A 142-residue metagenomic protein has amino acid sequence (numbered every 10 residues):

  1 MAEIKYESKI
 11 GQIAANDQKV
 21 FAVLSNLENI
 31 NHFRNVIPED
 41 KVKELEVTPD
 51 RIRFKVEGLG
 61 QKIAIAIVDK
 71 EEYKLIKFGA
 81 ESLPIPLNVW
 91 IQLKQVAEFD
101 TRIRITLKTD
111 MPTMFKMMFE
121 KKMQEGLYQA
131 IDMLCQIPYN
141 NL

Functional and structural regions predicted by a protein language model:
M1-E46: Hydrophobic ligand-binding cavity/cleft-lining segments
M1-Q12, V96, D100-R102, Q136 (+1 more regions): Hydrophobic-ligand-binding modules of eukaryotic lipid transfer/binding families
A2-Y6, I10, V56-E57, P84-V89 (+1 more regions): Soluble, non-transmembrane catalytic domains of enzymes that act on hydrophobic metabolites at membranes
I4-I10, R51, K62, L75 (+2 more regions): Intrinsic-disorder/low-complexity, polar/charged segments enriched in Ser/Thr/Lys/Arg/Asp/Glu/Gln
V20-L24, I30, I52-F54, I67 (+2 more regions): Hydrophobic pocket/interface hotspot
E28, M123, L127-L142: Short amphipathic alpha-helical signal-transduction/dimerization elements
K41-P84, I137-N141: Glycine-rich portal/gate segments that line the openings of hydrophobic small-molecule binding cavities
E81-A130: Beta-strand/loop substructures that line and gate deep hydrophobic ligand-binding cavities in soluble
